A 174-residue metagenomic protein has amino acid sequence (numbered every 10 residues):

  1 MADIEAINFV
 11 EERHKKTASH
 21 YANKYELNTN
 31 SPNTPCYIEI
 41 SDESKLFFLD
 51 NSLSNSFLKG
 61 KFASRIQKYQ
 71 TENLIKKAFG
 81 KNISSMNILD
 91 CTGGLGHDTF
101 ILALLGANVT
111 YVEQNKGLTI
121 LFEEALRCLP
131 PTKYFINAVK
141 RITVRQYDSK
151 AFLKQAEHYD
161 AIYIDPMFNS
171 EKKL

Functional and structural regions predicted by a protein language model:
M1-N87, L104: S-adenosyl-L-methionine
E26-N28, N108, R141-T143: Conserved beta-strand segments of alpha/beta enzyme cores
I83-G94, T110: Conserved class I S-adenosyl-L-methionine
D90, L102, Y111, I120-L121: Extracellular-facing segments of soluble proteins and assemblies that are Gly/Ser/Thr-biased and enriched in aromatics
L95-A107: Conserved SAM-binding loop of SAM-dependent methyltransferases across substrates and taxa, primarily the Class I
V112-I164: S-adenosyl-L-methionine
P166-L174: Mobile active-site "lid"/loop adjacent to the S-adenosyl-L-methionine
